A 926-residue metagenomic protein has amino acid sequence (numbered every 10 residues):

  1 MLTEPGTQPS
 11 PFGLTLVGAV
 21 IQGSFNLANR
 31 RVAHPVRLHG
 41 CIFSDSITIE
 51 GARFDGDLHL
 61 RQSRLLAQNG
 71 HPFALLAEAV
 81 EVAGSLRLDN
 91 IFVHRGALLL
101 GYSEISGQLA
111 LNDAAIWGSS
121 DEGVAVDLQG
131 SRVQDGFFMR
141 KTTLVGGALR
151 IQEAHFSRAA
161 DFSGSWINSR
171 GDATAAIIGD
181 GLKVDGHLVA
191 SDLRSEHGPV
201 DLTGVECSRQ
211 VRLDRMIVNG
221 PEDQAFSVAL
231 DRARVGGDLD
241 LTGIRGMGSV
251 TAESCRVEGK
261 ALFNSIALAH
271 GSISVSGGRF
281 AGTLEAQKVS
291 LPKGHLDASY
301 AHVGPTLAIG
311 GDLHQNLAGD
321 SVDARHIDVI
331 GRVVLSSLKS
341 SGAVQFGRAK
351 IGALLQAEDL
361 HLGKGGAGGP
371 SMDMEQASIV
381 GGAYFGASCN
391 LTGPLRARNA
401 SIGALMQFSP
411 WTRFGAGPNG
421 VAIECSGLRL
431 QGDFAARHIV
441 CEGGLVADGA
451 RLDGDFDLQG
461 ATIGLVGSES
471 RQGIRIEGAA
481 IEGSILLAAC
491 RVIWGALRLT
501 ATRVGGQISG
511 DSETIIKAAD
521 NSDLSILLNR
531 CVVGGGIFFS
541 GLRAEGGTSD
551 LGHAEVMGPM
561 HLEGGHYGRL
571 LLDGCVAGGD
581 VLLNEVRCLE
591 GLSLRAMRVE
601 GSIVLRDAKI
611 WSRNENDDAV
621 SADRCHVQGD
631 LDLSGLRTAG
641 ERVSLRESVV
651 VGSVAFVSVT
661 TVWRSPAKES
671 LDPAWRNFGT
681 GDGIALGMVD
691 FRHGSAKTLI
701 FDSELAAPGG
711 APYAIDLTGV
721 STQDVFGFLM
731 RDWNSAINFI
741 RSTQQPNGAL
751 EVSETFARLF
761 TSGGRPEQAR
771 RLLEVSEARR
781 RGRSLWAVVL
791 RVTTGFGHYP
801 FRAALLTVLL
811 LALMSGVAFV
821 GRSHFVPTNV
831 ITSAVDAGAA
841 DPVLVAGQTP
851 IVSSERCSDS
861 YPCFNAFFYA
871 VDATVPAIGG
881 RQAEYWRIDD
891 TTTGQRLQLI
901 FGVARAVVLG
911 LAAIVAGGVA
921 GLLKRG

Functional and structural regions predicted by a protein language model:
M1-A787: N-terminal leader/targeting and pre-domain segments
M1-T3, T755, R791, S815-F819 (+1 more regions): Short, hydrophobic/amphipathic alpha-helical patches that form generic packing surfaces within helical domains
A79, V808-G816, V907-V915: Hydrophobic alpha-helical transmembrane segments of multi-pass integral membrane proteins
L759, G763, L772-V775, G816-V820 (+4 more regions): Generic, well-ordered alpha-helical scaffold segments in large soluble proteins
W786-P800, H824-L909, I914: Pore-loop/selectivity-filter region of tetrameric P-loop cation channels
Y799-V808: Alpha-helical transmembrane segments and their helix-start/interface "positive-inside/aromatic belt" motifs in integral
L810-S833, G917-K924: Juxtamembrane "helix exit" motif at the C-terminal ends of alpha-helical transmembrane segments in multi-pass membrane
